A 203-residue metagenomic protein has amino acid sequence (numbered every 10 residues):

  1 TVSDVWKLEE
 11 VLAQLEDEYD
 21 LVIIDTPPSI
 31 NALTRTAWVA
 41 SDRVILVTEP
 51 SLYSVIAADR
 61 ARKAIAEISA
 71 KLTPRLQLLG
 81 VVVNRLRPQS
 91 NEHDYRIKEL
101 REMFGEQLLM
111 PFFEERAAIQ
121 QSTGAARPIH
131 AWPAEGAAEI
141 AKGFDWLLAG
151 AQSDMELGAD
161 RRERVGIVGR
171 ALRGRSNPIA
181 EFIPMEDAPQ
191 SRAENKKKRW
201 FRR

Functional and structural regions predicted by a protein language model:
T1-I24, S29-I30: Cytosolic-facing regulatory segments adjacent to core modules
T34-L52: Inter-motif core of Ras-like GTPase G domains
I56-Q77: Anionic-ligand binding region
R85-Q89, I97-H130: Beta-strand-loop-alpha "switch" segments that mediate conformational coupling across diverse proteins
P133-A159: Histidine-centered active-site loop/cap adjacent to the catalytic His in serine esterases/O-acetyl transfer systems
A180-R203: Long, low-complexity, intrinsically disordered segments
